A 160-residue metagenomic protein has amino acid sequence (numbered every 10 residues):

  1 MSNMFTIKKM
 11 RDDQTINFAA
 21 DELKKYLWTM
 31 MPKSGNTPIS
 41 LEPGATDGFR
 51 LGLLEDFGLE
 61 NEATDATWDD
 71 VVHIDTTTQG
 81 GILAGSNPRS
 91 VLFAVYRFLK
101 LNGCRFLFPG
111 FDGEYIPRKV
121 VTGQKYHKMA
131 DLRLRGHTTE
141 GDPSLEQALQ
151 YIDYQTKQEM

Functional and structural regions predicted by a protein language model:
M1-D12: Cell-envelope and extracellular/periplasmic
M1-S2, E42-T46, D75-T77, A130-D131: Flexible, charged surface loops at secondary-structure boundaries
M10-E22, Y26, D65-M160: Feature activates predominantly on carbohydrate-active enzymes
D21-S40: N-terminal segment of the mature soluble domain
N36-D65: Short, well-ordered secondary-structure micro-motifs within conserved domains or adaptor modules
